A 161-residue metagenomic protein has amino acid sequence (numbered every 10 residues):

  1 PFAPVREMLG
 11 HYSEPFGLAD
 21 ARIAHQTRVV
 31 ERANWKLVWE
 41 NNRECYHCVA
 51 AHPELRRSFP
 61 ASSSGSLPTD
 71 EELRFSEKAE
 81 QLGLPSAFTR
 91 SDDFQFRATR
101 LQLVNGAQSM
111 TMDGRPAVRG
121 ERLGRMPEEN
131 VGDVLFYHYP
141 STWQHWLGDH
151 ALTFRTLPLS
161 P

Functional and structural regions predicted by a protein language model:
F2-P161: C-terminal catalytic domain of Rieske-type non-heme iron oxygenases
